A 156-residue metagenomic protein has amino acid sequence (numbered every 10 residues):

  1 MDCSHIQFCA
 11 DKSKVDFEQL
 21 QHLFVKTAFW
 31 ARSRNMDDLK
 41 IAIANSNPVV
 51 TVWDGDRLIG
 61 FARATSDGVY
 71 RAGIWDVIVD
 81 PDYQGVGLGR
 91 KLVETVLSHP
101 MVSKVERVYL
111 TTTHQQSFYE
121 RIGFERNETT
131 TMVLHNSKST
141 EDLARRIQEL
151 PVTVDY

Functional and structural regions predicted by a protein language model:
M1-R34, R145-Y156: Short amphipathic alpha-helix that is part of the acyltransferase structural core
Q7, R126-E149, T153: Short, basic/aromatic-enriched C-terminal tail that caps enzymatic domains
D38-I78: A conserved beta-strand-loop-helix scaffold within acyl/acetyltransferase catalytic domains
Y83-L92: Conserved acetyl-CoA pyrophosphate-binding loop and the N-cap/start of the following alpha-helix in GNAT-like
K91-E106: Conserved acyl-CoA
V102-S137: Conserved active-site alpha-helix within GNAT-family acetyltransferase domains
